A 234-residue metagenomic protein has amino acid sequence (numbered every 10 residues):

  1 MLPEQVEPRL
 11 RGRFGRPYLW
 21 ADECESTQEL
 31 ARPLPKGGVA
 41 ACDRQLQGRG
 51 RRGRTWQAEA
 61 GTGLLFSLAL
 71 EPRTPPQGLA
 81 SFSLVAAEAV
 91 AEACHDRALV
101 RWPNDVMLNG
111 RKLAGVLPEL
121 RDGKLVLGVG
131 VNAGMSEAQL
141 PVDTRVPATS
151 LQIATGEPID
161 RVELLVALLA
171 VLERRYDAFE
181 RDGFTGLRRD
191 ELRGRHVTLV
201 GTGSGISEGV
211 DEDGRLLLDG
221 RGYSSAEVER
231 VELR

Functional and structural regions predicted by a protein language model:
M1-H95, I159, L233: N-terminal lobe of the biotin/lipoate ligase/transferase fold
D22, V100-W102: Short loop/edge segments at beta-strand edges and connector loops that shape dinucleotide/nucleotide cofactor-binding
K36, T74-A98, L108-R234: Long, positively charged amphipathic alpha-helical accessory segments at protein N-termini or as interdomain linkers
